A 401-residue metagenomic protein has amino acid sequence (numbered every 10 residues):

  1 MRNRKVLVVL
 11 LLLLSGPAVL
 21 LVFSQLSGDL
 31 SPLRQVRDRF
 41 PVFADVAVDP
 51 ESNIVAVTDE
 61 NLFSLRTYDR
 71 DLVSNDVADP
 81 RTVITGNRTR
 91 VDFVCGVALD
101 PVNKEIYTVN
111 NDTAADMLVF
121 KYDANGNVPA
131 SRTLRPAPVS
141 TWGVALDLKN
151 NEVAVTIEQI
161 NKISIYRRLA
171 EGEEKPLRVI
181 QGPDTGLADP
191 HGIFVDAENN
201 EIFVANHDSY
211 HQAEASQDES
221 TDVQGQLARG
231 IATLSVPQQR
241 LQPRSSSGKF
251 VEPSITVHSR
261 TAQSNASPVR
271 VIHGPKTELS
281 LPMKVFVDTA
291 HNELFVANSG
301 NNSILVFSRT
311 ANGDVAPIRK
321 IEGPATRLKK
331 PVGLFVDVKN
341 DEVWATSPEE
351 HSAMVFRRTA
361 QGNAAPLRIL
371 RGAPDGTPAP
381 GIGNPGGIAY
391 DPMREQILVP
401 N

Functional and structural regions predicted by a protein language model:
M1-L13: N-terminal Sec-pathway targeting helices
V19-L62, R66-Y68, T82, Q239-K249 (+1 more regions): An edge-strand/N-cap motif at the start of beta-rich repeat modules
V22-S27, D69-D76, F120-N127, Y166-E173 (+3 more regions): Short loop/turn segments immediately following beta-strands, especially the blade-tip and inter-blade linker loops
S31-R37, D79-R88, P129-R135, P176-P183 (+3 more regions): A short beta-strand motif characteristic of beta-propeller blades
D38-S52, N87-V102, D112, P136-E152 (+7 more regions): Beta-rich, blade/repeat-based domains predominating in secreted/periplasmic proteins but also intracellular
E60, R70, N111-D112, E158 (+6 more regions): Short loop/turn segments immediately following the C-termini of beta-strands
L62-S64, A78, A114-D116, V128 (+12 more regions): A detector of repeated loop/turn-to-beta-strand junctions in beta-rich toroidal repeat architectures
